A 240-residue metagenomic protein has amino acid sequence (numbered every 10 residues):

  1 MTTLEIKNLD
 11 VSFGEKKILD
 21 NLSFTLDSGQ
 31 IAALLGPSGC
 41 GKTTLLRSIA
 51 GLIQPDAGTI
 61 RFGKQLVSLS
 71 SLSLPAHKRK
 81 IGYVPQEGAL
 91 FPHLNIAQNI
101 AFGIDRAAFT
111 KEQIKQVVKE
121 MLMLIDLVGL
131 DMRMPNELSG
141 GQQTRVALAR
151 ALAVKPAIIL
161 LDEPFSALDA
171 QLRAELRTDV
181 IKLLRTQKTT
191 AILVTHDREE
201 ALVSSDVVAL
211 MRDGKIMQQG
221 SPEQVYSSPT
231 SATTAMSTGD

Functional and structural regions predicted by a protein language model:
Q65-L69, E112-L130, K182-R185: Conserved ABC ATPase "signature" region
V67-G82, R106, K111-Q116, P229: ABC ATPase NBD coupling module
L94-G103: Short coil-to-helix segment of the ABC ATPase nucleotide-binding domain corresponding to the Q-loop/switch region
M134-L138, Q142: Conserved ABC ATPase signature
A153-A157: A short, proline-enriched helix->beta-strand linker immediately N-terminal to the Walker B motif in ABC-type P-loop
Q219-G220, S228: ABC ATPase "signature
